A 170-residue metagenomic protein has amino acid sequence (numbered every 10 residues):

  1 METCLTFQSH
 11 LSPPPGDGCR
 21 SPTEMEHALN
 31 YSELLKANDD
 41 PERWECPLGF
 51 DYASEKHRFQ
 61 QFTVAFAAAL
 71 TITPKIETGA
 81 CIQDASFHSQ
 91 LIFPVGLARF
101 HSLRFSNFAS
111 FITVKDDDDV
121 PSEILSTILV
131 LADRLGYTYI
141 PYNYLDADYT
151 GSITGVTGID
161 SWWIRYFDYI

Functional and structural regions predicted by a protein language model:
E2-C46: N-terminal, Lys/Arg- and Ser/Thr-rich interaction peptides
E2-G18, D119-I170: Acidic, proline/glycine-rich low-complexity IDRs
N30-E33, Q61, T127: Exposed alpha-helical structural elements
K36-W44, L48-G49, A65-A69, T73: Eukaryotic intrinsically disordered, low-complexity regulatory tracts
W44-Q60: A short, highly charged nucleic-acid-interacting micro-segment common to nuclease and nuclease-linked defense proteins
G49-Y52, A109-V120: Short cationic amphipathic helices and targeting signals
E55-T63, P121, L125: Well-ordered, non-membrane alpha-helical segments in soluble/globular domains
Q60-T113: Amphipathic, interaction-prone secondary-structure segments
